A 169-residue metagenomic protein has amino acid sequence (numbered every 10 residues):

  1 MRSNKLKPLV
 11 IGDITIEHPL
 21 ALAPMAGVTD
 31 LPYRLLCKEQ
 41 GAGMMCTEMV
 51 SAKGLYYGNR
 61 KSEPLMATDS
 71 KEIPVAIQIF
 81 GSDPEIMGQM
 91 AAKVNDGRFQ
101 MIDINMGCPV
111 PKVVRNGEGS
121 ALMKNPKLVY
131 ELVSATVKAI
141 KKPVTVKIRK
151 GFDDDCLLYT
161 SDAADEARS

Functional and structural regions predicted by a protein language model:
M1-S161: Flavin-dependent oxidoreductase catalytic cores
Y159-S169: Single conserved hydrophobic/aromatic residue that forms the stacking wall/gate of nucleotide- or nucleobase-binding
